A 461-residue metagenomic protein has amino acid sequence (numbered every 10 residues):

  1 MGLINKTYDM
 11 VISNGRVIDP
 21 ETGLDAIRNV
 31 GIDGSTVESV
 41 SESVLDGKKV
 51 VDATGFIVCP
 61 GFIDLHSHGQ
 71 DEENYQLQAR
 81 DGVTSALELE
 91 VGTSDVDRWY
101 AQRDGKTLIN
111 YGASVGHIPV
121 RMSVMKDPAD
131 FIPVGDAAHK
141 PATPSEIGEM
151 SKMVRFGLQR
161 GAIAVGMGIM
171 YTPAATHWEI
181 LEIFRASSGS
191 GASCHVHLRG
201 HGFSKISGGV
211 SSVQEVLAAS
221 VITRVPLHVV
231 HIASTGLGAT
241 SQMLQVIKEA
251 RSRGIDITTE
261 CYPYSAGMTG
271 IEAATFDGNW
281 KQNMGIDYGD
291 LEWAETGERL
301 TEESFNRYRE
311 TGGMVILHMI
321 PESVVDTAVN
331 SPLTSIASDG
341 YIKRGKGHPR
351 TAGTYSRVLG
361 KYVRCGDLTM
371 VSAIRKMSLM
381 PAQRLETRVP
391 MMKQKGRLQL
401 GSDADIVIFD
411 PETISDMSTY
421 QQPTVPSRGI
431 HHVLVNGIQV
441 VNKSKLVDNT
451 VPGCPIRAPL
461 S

Functional and structural regions predicted by a protein language model:
G2-P60: Histidine-rich, glycine-flanked metal-binding segment
G15, M319, D326-L333, S338-D339 (+1 more regions): C-terminal cap of metal-dependent C-N hydrolases
G15, S35, G55, H66 (+11 more regions): Divalent metal-coordination and catalytic microenvironments
V17-N29, I316-M319, V325, T369-S372 (+1 more regions): Acidic, glycine-enriched loop/beta-strand segments at the rims of small-molecule binding/catalytic pockets
A53-V58, E73-G166, I255, Y264: Divalent-metal coordination cores built from histidine and acidic residues
G61-H68: Metallo-beta-lactamase
R121-V124, D136-P173, L217-V221, V225 (+1 more regions): Active-site neighborhoods of metal-dependent hydrolases
I147-G148, F156-Q214: Divalent metal-binding pocket/active-site signature
